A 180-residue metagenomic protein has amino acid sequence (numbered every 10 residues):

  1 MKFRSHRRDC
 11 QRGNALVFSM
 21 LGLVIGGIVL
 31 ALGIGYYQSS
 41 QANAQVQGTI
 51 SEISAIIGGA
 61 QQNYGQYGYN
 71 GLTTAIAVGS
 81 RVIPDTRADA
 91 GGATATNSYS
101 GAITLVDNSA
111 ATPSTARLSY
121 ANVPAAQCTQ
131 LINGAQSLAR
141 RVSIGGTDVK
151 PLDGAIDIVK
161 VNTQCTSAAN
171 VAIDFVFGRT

Functional and structural regions predicted by a protein language model:
M1-A42, G48-E52: N-terminal single-pass transmembrane signal-anchor helix
S19, L32, I50, A55-G59 (+1 more regions): Surface-exposed, low-hydrophobicity beta-strand/loop segments enriched in small/polar/acidic residues
Y36, A55, Q127-Q130: Generic detector of isolated residues embedded in canonical secondary-structure elements
Q38-T74, V78-S80: Membrane-proximal N-terminal amphipathic helix
G65-T180: Periplasmic/extracellular, small/polar-rich flexible segments of pilin-like filament-forming proteins
